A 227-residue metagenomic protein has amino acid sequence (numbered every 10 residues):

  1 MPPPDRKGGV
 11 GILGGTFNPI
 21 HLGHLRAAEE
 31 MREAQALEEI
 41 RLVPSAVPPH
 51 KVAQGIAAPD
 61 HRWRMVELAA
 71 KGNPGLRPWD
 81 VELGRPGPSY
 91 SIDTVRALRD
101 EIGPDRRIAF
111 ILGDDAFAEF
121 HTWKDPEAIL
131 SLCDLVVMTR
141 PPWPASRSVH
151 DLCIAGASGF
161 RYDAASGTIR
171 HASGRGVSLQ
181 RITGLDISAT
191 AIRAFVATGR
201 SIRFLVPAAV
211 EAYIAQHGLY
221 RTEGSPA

Functional and structural regions predicted by a protein language model:
M1-A227: Nucleotidyltransferase catalytic core that binds NTPs
